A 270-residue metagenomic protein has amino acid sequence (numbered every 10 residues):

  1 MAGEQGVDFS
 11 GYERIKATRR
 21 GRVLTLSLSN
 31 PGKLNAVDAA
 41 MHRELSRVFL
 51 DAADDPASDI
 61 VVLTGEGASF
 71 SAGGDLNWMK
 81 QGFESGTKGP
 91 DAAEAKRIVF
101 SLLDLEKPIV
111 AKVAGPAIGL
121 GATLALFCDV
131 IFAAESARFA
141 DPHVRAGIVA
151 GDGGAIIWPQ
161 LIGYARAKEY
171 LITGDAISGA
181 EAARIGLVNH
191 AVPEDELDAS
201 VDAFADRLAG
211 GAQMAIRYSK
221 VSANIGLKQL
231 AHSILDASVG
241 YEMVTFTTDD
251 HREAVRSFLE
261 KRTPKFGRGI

Functional and structural regions predicted by a protein language model:
M1-E66, F100: Conserved CoA-thioester-binding segment of acyl-CoA-metabolizing enzymes
M1-L24, D55, F70, G174-A180 (+3 more regions): C-terminal alpha-helix plus adjacent terminal tail
F9, R47, G65-D104, A117 (+2 more regions): Glycine- (often His-adjacent) and acidic-residue-rich active-site loop that binds/positions the CoA thioester
V37, D91-E94, G151, P193 (+2 more regions): Residue-level signature of the cytosolic catalytic core of signaling kinases
M41-E44, E94, L197, S238: Hydrophobic alpha-helical membrane-association signature
F100-I216, M243, T247-T248, R252-R256 (+2 more regions): Crotonase-fold acyl-CoA enzyme core
